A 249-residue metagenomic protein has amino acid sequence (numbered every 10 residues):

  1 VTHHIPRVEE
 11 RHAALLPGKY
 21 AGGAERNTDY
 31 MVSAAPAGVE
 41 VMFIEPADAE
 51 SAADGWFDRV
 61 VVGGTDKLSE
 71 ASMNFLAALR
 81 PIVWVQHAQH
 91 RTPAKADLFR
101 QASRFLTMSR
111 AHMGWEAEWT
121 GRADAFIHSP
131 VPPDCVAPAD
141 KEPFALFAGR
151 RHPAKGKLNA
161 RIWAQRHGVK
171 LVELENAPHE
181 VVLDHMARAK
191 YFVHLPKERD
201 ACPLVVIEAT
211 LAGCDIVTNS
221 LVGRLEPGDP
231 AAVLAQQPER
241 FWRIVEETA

Functional and structural regions predicted by a protein language model:
V1-L68, V217-Q236, F241-A249: N-terminal pre-catalytic "stem/leader" segment of glycosyltransferase-like enzymes
Y20, N27-Y30, W115, V131-V182: Conserved catalytic-core segment of nucleotide-activated headgroup transferases in glycan assembly
M42-T107, A111: Extended catalytic core of nucleotide-activated donor transferases of GT-like folds
R80, Y191, G213-I216: Structural loop-to-beta junction motif characteristic of Rossmann-like glycosyltransferase folds
S103-V136: Donor nucleotide-sugar binding/catalytic pocket of nucleotide-sugar-dependent glycosyltransferases
L183, V206-L211: Short alpha-helical segment that forms part of, or immediately flanks, the ligand-binding pocket in carbohydrate-active
A187-A201: Acidic donor-binding loop of glycosyltransferase active sites
V193-P196, V205, T218-N219: A short structural motif in glycosyltransferase catalytic domains
